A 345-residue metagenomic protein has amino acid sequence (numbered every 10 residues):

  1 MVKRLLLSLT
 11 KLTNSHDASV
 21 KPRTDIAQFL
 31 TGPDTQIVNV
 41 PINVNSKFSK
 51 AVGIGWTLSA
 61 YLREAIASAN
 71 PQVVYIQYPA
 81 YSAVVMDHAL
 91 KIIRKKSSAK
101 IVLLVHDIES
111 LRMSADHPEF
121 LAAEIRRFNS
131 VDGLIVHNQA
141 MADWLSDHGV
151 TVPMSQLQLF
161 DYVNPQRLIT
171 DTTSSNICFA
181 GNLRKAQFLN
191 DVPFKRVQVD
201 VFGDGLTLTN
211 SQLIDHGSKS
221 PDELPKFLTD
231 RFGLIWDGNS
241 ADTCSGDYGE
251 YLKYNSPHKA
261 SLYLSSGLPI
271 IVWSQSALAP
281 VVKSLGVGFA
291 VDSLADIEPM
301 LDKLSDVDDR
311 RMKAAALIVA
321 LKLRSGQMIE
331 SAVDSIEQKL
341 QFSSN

Functional and structural regions predicted by a protein language model:
S8-T24, K50, Y81: A short, glycine/small-residue-rich beta-strand->loop->alpha-helix junction that serves as a flexible
G53, R63-M86, K100: Short N-terminal targeting/anchoring amphipathic segment
I92-K96, H117-G133: Membrane-proximal helix-turn-helix segments that form the acceptor-binding/catalytic region of lipid-linked
K100-H117: A short, histidine- and acid-enriched strand-loop-helix "catalytic/donor-clamping" loop that lines the nucleotide-sugar
D132-S146, V150-Q166: Donor nucleotide-sugar binding/catalytic pocket of nucleotide-sugar-dependent glycosyltransferases
Y162-T229: Conserved catalytic-core segment of nucleotide-activated headgroup transferases in glycan assembly
P221, P225-S266, V272-Q275, A279-P280: Nucleotide-sugar-dependent
D292-P299, S305-N345: A charged, aromatic-enriched C-terminal amphipathic alpha-helix characteristic of glycosyltransferases across folds
